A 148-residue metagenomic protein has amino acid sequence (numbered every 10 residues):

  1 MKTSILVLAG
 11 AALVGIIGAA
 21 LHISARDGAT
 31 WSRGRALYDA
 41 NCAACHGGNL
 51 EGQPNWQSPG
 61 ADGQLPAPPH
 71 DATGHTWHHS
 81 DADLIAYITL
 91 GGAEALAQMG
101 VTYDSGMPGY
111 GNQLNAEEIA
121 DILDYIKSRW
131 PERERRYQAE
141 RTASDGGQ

Functional and structural regions predicted by a protein language model:
M1-G10: N-terminal Sec-pathway targeting helices
V14-Y38, R136-Q148: Electrostatic cytochrome c docking/interface patches
H22, R33, H46, H70 (+1 more regions): Histidine (H) residue identity feature
A29-T30, R35-P66, L90-V101, S128-Y137: Periplasmic/extracellular electron-transfer cofactor-ligation site, primarily the c-type cytochrome heme-c attachment
P59-S128: Extracytoplasmic electron-transfer domains, predominantly the class I c-type cytochrome c fold
